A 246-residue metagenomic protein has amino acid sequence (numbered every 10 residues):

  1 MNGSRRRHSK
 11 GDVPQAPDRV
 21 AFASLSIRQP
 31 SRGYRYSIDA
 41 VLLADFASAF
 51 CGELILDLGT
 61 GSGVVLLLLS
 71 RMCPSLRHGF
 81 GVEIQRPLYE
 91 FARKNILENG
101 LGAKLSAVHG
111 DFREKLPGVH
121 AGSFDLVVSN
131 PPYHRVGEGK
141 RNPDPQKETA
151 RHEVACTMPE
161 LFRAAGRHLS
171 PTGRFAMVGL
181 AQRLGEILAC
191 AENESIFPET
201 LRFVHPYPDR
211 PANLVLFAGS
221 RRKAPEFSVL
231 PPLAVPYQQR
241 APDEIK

Functional and structural regions predicted by a protein language model:
R32, A155-A212: Conserved Class I SAM-dependent methyltransferase catalytic core
E53-G59: Conserved class I S-adenosyl-L-methionine
S62-S75: Conserved SAM-binding loop of SAM-dependent methyltransferases across substrates and taxa, primarily the Class I
H78-E83: Conserved SAM-binding motif I beta-strand of class I
R93-V119: S-adenosyl-L-methionine
G118-L126: A short acidic, Gly/Pro-enriched loop at the edge of an enzyme's catalytic core that lines a small-molecule cofactor
P131-E160: Mobile active-site "lid"/loop adjacent to the S-adenosyl-L-methionine
P211-K246: SAM/dcSAM-binding transferase cores
